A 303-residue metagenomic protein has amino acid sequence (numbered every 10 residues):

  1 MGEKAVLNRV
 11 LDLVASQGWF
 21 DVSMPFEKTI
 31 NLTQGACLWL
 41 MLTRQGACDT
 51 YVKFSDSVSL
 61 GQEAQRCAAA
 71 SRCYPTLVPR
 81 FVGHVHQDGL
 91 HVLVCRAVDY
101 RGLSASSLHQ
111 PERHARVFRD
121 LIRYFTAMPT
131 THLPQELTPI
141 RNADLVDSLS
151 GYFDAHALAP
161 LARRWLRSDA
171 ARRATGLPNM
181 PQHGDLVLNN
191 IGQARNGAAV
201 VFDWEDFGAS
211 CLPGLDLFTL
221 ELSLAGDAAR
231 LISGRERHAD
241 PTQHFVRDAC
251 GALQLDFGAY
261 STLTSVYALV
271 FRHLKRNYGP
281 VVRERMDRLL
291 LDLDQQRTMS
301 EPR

Functional and structural regions predicted by a protein language model:
V6-S23, L133-H183: An alpha-helical support segment within catalytic cores of ATP-dependent transferases
E27-N31, A36-T43, A170-L215: Active-site acidic catalytic loop and adjacent metal/ATP-binding pocket of ATP-dependent phosphoryl transfer enzymes
Q34-A64: ATP-binding glycine-rich loop module of kinase domains
C67-V78, D99-P139, R164-T175, V187-N189: Conserved kinase catalytic-core helix
H84: Activation-segment/catalytic-loop signature of the eukaryotic protein kinase fold
Q87, V92-Q110, T130, V146-G151 (+1 more regions): A glycine-centered beta->alpha junction motif in the catalytic cores of kinase/phosphotransferase enzymes
R116, T219-L222, G234-R303: Helix-rich C-terminal or lid/interface subdomains of diverse kinases
G197-D240: Active-site Asp-x-Gly
